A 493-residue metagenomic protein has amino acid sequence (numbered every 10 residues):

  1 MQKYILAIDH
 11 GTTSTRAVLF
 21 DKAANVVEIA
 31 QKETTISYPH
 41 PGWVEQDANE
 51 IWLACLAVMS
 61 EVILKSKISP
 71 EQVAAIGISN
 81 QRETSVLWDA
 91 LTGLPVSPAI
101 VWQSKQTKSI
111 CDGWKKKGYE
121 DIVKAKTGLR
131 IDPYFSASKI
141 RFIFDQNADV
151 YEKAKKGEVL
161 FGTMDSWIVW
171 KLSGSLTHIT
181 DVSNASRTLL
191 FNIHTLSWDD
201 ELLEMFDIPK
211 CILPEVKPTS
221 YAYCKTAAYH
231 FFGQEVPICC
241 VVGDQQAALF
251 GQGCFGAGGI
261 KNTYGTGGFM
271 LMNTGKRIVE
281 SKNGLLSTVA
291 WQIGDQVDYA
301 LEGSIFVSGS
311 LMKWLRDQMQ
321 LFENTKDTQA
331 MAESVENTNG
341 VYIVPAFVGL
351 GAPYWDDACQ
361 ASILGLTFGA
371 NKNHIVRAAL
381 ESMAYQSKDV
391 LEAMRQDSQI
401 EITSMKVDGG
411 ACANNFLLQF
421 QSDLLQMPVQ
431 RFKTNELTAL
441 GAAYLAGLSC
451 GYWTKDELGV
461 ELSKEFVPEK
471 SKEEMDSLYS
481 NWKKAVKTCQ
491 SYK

Functional and structural regions predicted by a protein language model:
M1-Q31, Y38, A74-K117, D149-Y151 (+3 more regions): Glycine/Thr-rich phosphate-binding loops that ligate phosphate moieties of nucleotide and other phosphorylated ligands
Q2, H10-T12, V123-Q245, S308 (+5 more regions): Gly/Ser/Thr-rich active-site cleft segment
A24, Q46, A74-N80, I100-Q103 (+9 more regions): Active-site nucleophile and cofactor-binding loops and adjacent substrate-binding regions of central metabolic enzymes
Q31-Q72: N-terminal phosphate-binding loop and adjacent alpha-helix
I51, K116-D132, Q234-V241, G259-K261 (+1 more regions): A polyampholytic, Gly/Pro-enriched intrinsically disordered region
C55-A74, N147-A154, K171, D200-K210 (+1 more regions): Phosphate/pyrophosphate-binding loops at sites that engage ATP/ADP/AMP, CoA/4′-phosphopantetheine, polyphosphate
V182-Q296, A300, F306-S310, E323-T338 (+2 more regions): ATP-dependent carbohydrate kinase catalytic cores
